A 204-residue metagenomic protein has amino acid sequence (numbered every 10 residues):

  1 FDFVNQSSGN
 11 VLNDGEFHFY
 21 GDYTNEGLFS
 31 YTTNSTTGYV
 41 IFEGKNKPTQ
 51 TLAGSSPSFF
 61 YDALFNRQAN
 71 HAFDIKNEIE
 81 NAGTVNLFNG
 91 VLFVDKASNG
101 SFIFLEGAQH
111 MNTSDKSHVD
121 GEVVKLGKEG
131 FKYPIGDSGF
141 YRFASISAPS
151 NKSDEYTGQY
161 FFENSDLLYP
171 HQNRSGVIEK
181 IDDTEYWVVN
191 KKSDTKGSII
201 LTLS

Functional and structural regions predicted by a protein language model:
F1-S204: Extracellular beta-sheet-rich ligand-binding/adhesion modules
